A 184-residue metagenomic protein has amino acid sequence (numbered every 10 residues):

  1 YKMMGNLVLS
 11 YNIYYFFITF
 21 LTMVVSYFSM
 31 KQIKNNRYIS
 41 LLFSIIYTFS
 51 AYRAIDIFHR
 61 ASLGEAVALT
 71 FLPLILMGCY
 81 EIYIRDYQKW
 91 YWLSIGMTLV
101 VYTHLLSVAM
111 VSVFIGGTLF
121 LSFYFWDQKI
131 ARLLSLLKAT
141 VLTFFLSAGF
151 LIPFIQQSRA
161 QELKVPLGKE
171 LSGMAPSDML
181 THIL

Functional and structural regions predicted by a protein language model:
Y1-L184: Membrane-embedded transmembrane-helix bundle of lipid-linked glycan/lipid transferases
